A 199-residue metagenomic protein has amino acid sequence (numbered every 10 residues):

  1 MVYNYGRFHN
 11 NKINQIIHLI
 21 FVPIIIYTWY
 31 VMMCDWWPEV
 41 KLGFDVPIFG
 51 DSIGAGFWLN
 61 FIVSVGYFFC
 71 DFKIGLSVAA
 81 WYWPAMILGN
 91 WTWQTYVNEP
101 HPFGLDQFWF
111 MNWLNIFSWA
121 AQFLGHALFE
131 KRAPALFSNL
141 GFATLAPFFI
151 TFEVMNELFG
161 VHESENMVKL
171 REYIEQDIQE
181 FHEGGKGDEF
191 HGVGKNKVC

Functional and structural regions predicted by a protein language model:
M1-N4, F8, A127-C199: Membrane-proximal soluble regions of multi-pass membrane proteins
V2-P23, W29-V31, V63-I74: Membrane interfacial helix-start motif at the N-side
T28, W58-G66, Y82-M86: Hydrophobic, membrane-inserted alpha-helices
G43-F57, F108-W113: Structural signature of hydrophobic alpha-helical transmembrane segments
Y67, M86, L114-Q122: Alpha-helical transmembrane segments of multi-pass membrane proteins
F68-A79, L128-E130: Membrane-helix interface "capping/anchor" motifs
F72, L88-E99, A120-F129, F148-F152 (+1 more regions): Juxtamembrane membrane-interface segments at transmembrane alpha-helix termini
G75-P84, S138-N139: Cytoplasmic-side transmembrane-helix entry/capping segments in multi-pass membrane proteins
